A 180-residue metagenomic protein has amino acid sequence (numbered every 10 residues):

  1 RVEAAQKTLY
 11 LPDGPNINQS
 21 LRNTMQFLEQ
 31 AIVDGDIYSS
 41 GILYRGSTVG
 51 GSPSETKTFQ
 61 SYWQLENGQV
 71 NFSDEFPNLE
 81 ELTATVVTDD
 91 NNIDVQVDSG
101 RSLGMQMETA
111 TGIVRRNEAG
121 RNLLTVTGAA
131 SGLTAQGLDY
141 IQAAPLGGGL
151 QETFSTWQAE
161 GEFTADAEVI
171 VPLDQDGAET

Functional and structural regions predicted by a protein language model:
R1-S54, Y62-V70, R116-G177: Extended amphipathic, helix-rich lipid-handling scaffolds
V70-S73, L79-V126: Strand-loop-strand
V95-Q96, D176-E179: Extended hydrophobic-aromatic, low-complexity segments
